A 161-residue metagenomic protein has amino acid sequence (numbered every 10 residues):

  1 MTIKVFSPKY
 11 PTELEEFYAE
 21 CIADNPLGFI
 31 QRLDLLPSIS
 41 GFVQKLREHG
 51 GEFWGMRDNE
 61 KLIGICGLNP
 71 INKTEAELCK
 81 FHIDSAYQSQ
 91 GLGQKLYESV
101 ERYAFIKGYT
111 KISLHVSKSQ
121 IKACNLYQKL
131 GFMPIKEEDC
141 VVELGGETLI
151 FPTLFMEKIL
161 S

Functional and structural regions predicted by a protein language model:
M1-I3: Extreme N-terminal starter segment of soluble prokaryotic enzymes
V5-K80, D84-S85, Y97-S99, Y103 (+2 more regions): Acetyl-CoA-dependent GNAT
K9, K107, H115: Residue-level signal for short amphipathic helical patches enriched in basic/charged and nearby hydrophobic residues
C21, L78, I83, Q94 (+4 more regions): Hydrophobic alpha-helical segments
E60-K61, D84-E98, K107, K118-N125 (+1 more regions): Conserved glycine-rich acetyl-CoA-binding loop
T110-S113, S117-I121, Q128-S161: C-terminal "cap" of GNAT-fold acetyltransferases
